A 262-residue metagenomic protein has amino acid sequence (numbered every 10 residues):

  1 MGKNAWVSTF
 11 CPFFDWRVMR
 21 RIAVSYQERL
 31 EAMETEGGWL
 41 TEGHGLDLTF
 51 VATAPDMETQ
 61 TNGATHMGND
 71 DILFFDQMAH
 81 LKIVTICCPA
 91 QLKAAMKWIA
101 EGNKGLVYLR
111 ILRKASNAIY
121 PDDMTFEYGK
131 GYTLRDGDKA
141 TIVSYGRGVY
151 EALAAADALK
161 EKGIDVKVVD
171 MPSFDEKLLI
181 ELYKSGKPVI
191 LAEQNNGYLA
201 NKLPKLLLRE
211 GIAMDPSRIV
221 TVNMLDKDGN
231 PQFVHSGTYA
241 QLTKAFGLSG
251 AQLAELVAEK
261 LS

Functional and structural regions predicted by a protein language model:
M1-T141, L206: Conserved thiamine diphosphate
T59, L112-S262: Thiamine diphosphate
